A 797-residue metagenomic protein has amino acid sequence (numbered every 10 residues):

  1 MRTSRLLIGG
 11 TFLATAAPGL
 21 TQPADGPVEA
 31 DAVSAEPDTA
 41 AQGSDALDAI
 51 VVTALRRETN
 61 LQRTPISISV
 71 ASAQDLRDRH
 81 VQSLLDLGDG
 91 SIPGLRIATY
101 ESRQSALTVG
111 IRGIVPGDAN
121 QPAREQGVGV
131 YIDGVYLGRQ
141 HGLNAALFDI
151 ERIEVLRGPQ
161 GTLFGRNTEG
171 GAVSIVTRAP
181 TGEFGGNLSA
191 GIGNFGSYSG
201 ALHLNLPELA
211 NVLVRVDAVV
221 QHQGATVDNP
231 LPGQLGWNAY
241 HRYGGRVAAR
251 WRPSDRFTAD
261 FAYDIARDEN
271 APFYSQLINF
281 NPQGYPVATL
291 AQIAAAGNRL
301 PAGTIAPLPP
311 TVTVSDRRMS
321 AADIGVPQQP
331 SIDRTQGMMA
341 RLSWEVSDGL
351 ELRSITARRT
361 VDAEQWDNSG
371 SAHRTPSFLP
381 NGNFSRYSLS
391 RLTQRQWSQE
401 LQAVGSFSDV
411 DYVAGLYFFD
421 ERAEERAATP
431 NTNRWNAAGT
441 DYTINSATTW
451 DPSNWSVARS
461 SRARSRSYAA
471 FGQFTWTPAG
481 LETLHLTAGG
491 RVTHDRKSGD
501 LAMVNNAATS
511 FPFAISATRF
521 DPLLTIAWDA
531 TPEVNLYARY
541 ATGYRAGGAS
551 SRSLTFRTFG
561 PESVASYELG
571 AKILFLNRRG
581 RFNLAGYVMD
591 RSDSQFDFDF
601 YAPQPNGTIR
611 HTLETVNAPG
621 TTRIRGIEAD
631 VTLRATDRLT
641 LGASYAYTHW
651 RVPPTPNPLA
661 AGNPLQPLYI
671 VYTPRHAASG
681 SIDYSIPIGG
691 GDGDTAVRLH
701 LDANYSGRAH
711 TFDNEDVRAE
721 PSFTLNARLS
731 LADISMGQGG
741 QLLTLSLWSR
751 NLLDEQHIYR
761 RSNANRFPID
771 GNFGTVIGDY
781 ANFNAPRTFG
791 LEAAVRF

Functional and structural regions predicted by a protein language model:
M1-V81, L85-P93, M338, V795-R796: N-terminal Sec signal peptide and the immediately downstream disordered periplasmic leader that contains the TonB box
V28, D411-V413, G480, L486 (+3 more regions): Gram-negative outer-membrane beta-barrel transporters
D86, I97, A119-N120, G127-P159: Short acidic/polar hinge/loop motifs at secondary-structure boundaries that mediate gating or recognition
E125-G127, R139, F148-R157, T162-G245 (+4 more regions): Outer-membrane beta-barrel translocator/receptor signature
Y240-Y412, D420-E421, R581-N583: Outer-membrane beta-barrel domain signature, strongest for Gram-negative TonB-dependent receptors and also present
R250-S254, A403-V404, G415-F419, S461-D590: Structural signature of Gram-negative outer-membrane beta-barrels, strongest in the C-terminal barrel of TonB-dependent
R341-E345, E351-A357, V361-S369, D529 (+6 more regions): Membrane-embedded beta-barrel scaffold of Gram-negative outer-membrane proteins
W397-V404, S408-G415, F474, Y567-E568 (+1 more regions): Conserved C-terminal beta-signal and adjacent last beta-strands/turns of outer-membrane beta-barrel proteins
